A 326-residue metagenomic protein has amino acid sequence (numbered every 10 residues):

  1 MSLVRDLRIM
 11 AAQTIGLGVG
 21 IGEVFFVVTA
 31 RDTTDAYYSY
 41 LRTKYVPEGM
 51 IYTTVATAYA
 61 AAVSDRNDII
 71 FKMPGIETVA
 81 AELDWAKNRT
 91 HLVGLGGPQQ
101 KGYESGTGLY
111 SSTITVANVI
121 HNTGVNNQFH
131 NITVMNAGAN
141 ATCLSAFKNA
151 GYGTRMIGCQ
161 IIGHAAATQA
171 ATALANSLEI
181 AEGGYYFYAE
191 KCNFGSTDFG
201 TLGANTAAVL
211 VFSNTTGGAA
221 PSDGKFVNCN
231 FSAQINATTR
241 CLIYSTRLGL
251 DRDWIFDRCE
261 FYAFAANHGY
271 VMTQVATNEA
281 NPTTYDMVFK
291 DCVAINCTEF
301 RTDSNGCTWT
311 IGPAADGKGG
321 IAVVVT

Functional and structural regions predicted by a protein language model:
M1-T57, T326: Right-handed parallel beta-helix/beta-solenoid
V4, A12, G22, N67 (+19 more regions): Surface-exposed or flexible loop/turn and strand-edge residues in extracellular/cell-surface modules
G18-G22, A61-R66, D84-K87, H121-T123 (+1 more regions): Flexible, charged surface loops at secondary-structure boundaries
D32-K44, E104-S111, Q274-E279, I311: Surface-exposed intrinsically disordered loops and tails
A56, S64-V116, T133-G138: N-terminal extracellular ligand-recognition/capping segment immediately after the signal peptide
A58-N67, A322-T326: N-terminal segments that cap or nucleate solenoid repeat domains
A80, S105-H121, A137-K148, A165-G184 (+5 more regions): Extracellular beta-strand/beta-solenoid scaffold signature
V93-G96, V125-N136, Y152-A165, G183-G200 (+4 more regions): Right-handed parallel beta-helix
